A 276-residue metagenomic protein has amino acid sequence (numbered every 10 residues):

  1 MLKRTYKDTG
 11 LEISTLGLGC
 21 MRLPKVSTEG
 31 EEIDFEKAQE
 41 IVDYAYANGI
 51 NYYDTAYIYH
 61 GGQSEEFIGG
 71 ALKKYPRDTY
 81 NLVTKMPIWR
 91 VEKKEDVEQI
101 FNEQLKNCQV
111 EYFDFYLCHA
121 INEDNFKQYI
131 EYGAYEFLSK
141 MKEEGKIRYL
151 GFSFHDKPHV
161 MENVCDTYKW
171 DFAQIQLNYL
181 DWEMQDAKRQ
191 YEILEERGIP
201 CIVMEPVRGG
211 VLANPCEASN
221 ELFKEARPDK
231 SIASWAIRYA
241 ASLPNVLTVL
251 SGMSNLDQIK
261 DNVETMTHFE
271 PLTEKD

Functional and structural regions predicted by a protein language model:
M1-Y80, E143: N-terminal binding-site loop/beta-alpha segment at the start of enzyme catalytic domains that lines or forms
L2, K37, I41, S64-A71 (+7 more regions): A general structural detector for well-ordered alpha-helical segments in enzyme core domains, enriched
Y6, L18, A45, Y53 (+10 more regions): Conserved, mostly hydrophobic/aromatic
P24-S27, W89-V207, N214-E221, R227-P228 (+1 more regions): Glycine/proline-rich, positively charged, aromatic-decorated active-site loop/lid region on the catalytic face
Y46, N51, G70, T167-K169 (+1 more regions): Structured C-terminal cap/extension of enzyme domains
Y52-Y59, R148-F152, Q174-I175, T248-L250: Short catalytic-loop micro-motif centered on adjacent basic/acidic residues
Y59, Q63, H155-D156, S254: Short beta->alpha linker loops
Y59, Y75-K94, H119: Structural motif corresponding to the early beta-alpha repeats
